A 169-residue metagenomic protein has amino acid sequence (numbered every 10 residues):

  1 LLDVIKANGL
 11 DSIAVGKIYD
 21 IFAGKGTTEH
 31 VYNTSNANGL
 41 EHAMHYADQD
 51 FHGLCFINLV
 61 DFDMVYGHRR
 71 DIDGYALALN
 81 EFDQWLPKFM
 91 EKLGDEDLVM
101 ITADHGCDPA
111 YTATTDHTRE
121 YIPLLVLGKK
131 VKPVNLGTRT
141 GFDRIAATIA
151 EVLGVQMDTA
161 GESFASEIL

Functional and structural regions predicted by a protein language model:
L1-L169: Feature captures the catalytic ectodomains and active-site-proximal regions of enzymes that hydrolyze or transfer
